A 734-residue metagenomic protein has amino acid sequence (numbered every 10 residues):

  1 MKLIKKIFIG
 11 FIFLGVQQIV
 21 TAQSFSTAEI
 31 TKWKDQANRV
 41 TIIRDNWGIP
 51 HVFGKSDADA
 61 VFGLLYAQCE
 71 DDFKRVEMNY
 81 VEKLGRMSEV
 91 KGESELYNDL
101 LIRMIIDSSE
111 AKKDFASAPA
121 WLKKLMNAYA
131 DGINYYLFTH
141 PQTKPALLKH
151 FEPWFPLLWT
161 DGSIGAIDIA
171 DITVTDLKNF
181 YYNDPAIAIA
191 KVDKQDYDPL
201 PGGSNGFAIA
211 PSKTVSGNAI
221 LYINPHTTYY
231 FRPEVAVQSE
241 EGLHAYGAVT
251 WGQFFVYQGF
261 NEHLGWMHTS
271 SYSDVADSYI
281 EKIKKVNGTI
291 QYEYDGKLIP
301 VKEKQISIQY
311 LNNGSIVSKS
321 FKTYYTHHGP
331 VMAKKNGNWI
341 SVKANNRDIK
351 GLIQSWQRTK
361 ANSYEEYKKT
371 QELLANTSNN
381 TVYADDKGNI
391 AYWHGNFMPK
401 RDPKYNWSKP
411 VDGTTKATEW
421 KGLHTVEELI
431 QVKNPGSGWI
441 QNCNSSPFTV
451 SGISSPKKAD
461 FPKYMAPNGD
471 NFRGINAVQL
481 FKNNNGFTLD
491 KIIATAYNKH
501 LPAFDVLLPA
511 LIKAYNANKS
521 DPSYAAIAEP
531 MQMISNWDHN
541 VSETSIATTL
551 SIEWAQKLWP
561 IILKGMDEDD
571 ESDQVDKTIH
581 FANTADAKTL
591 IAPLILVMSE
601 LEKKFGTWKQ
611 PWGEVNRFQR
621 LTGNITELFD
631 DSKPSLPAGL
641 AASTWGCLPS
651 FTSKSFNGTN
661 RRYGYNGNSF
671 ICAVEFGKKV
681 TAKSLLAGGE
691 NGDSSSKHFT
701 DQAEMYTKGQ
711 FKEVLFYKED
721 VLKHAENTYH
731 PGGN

Functional and structural regions predicted by a protein language model:
M1-F25: Bacterial Sec-dependent N-terminal signal peptides
S24-R232, E240-L243, G247-F255, K557-L563 (+1 more regions): Substrate-recognition/specificity elements adjacent to catalytic centers across diverse enzyme folds
F62-G63, E110-K124, L352-R358, D460-N468 (+3 more regions): Second-shell loop/turn segments in exported
D107, L122-G132, E366-T370, R473-L480 (+4 more regions): Stable alpha-helical elements in mature extracytoplasmic
A248-Q253, G259-L264, H268-V411: Glycine- and hydrophobic-rich flexible loops that cap the catalytic core of alpha/beta enzyme folds
F254, A276, N376-N484: Hydrophobic alpha-helical segments
S454-P456, F461-S523, E614-N734: Terminal end segments
S551-L636: Charged, long alpha-helical assembly modules
